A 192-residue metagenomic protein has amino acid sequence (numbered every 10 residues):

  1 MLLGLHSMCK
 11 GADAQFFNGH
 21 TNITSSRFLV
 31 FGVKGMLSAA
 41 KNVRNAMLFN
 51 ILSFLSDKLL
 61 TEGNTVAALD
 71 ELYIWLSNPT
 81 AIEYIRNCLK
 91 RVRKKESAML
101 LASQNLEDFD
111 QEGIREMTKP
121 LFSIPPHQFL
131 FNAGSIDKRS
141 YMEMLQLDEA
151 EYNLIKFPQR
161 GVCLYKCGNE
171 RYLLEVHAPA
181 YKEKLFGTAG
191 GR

Functional and structural regions predicted by a protein language model:
M1-S97, L101, L154-I155, C163-N169: P-loop NTPase motor domains
S38, Y172, E183: Short, acidic Gly/Pro/Ser/Thr-rich loop/turn segments
T80, Y84-H177: Conserved ATP-driven motor cores of ASCE-family P-loop NTPases powering translocation/secretion/packaging/pilus
E175-R192: Charge-patterned, long linear interaction tracts outside catalytic cores
